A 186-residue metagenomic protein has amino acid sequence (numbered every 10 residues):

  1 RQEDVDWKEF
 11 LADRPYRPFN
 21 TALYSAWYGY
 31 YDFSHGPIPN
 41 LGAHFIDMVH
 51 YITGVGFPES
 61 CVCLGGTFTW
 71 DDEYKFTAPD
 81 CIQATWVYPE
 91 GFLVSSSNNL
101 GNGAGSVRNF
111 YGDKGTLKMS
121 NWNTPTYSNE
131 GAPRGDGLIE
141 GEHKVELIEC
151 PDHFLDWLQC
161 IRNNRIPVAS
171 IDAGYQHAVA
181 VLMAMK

Functional and structural regions predicted by a protein language model:
R1-D172, Q176-K186: Contiguous beta-strand/loop segments that form the cofactor/metal-binding neighborhood of enzyme cores
